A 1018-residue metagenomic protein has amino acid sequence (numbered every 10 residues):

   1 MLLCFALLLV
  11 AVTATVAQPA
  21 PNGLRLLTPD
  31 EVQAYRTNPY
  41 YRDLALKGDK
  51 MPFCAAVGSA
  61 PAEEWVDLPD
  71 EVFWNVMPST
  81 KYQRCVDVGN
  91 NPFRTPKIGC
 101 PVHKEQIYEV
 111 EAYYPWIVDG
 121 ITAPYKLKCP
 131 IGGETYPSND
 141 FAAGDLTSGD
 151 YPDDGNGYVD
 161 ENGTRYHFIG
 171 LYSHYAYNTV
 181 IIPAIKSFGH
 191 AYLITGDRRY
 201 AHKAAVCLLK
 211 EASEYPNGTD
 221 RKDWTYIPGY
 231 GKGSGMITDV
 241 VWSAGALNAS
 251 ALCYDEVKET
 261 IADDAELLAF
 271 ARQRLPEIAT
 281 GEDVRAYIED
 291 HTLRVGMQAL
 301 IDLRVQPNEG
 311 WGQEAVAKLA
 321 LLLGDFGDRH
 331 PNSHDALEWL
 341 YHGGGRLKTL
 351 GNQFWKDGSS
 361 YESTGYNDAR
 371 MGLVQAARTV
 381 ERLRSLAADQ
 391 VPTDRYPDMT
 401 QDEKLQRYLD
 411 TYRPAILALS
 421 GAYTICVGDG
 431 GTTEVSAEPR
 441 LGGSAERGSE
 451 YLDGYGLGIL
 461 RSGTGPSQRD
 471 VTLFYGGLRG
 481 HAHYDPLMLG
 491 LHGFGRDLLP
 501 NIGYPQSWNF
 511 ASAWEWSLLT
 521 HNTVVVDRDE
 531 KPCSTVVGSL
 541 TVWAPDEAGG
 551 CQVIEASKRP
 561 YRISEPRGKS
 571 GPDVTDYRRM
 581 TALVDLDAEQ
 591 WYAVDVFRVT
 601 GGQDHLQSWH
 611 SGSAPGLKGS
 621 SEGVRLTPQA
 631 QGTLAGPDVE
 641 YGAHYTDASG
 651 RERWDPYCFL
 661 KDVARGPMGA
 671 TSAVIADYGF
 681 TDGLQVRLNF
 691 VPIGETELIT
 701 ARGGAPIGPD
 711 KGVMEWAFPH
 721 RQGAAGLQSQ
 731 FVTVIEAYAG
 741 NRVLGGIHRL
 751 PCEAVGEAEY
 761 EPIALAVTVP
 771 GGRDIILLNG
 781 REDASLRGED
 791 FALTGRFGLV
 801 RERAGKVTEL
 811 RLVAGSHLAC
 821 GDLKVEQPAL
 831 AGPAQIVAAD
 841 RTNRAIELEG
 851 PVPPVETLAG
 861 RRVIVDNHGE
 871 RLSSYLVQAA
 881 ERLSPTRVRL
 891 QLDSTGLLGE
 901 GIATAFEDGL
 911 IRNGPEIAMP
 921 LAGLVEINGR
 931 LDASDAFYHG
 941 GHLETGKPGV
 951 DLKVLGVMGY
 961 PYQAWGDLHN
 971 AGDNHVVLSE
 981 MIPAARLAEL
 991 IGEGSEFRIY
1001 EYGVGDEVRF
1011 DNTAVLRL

Functional and structural regions predicted by a protein language model:
L2-T13: Bacterial N-terminal signal peptides
Q18-I131: Extreme N-terminal leader/anchor segments
K104-L171: Long, low-complexity, polar/charged, intrinsically disordered or flexibly structured peripheral segments
Y172-D398, D402: Aromatic-lined, polymer-binding surfaces characteristic of secreted/periplasmic polysaccharide-degrading enzymes
K356, S360-L498, A725, E757 (+1 more regions): Carbohydrate-active enzyme catalytic cores, enriched for enzymes that act on polyanionic acidic polysaccharides
S436-V639, G650, A725-G740, P751-E753 (+1 more regions): Catalytic and substrate-binding regions of extracellular carbohydrate-active enzymes, especially polysaccharide lyases
H610-R687: Polysaccharide-binding surfaces and accessory modules of carbohydrate-active proteins
H720-Q730, E736-L1018: Non-catalytic terminal regions with compositionally biased, polar/charged low complexity
